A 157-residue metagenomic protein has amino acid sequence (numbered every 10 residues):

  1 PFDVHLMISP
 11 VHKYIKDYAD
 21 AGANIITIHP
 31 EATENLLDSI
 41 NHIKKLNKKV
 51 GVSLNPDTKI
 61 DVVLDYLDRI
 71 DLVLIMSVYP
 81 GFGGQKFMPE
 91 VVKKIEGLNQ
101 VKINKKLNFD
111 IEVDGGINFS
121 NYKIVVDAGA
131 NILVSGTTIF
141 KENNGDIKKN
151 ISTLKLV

Functional and structural regions predicted by a protein language model:
P1, K13-Y14, A23-D110: Conserved anion-binding
I8-P10: Short, charge-patterned binding micro-sites
H12-D20, T58-I70, G115-L133: Catalytic cores of alpha/beta
E34-D38, N118, L156: Expand to "…catalyze enediolate/carbanion chemistry for C-C bond making/breaking, isomerization, decarboxylation
I43, V126, F140-V157: C-terminal helical cap(s) of enzyme catalytic domains, especially alpha/beta-barrels
Y79-G81, G116-S120, I139-F140: Short Gly/Pro-enriched loop/turn and capping motifs at secondary-structure junctions
N131-S135, I139-K141: Acidic, Mg2+-coordinating phosphoryl-transfer loop and its flanking beta/alpha structural elements, shared across
